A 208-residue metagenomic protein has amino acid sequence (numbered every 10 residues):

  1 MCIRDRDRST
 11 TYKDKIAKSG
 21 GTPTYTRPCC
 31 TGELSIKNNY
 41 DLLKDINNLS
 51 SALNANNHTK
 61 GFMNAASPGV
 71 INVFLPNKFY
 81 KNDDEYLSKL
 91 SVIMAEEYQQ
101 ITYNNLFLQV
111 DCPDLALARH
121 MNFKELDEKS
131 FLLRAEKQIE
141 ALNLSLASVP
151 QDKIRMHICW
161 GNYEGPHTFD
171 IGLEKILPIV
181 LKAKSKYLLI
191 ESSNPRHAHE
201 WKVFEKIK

Functional and structural regions predicted by a protein language model:
R4-K208: Domain-level signal for soluble alpha/beta catalytic cores
